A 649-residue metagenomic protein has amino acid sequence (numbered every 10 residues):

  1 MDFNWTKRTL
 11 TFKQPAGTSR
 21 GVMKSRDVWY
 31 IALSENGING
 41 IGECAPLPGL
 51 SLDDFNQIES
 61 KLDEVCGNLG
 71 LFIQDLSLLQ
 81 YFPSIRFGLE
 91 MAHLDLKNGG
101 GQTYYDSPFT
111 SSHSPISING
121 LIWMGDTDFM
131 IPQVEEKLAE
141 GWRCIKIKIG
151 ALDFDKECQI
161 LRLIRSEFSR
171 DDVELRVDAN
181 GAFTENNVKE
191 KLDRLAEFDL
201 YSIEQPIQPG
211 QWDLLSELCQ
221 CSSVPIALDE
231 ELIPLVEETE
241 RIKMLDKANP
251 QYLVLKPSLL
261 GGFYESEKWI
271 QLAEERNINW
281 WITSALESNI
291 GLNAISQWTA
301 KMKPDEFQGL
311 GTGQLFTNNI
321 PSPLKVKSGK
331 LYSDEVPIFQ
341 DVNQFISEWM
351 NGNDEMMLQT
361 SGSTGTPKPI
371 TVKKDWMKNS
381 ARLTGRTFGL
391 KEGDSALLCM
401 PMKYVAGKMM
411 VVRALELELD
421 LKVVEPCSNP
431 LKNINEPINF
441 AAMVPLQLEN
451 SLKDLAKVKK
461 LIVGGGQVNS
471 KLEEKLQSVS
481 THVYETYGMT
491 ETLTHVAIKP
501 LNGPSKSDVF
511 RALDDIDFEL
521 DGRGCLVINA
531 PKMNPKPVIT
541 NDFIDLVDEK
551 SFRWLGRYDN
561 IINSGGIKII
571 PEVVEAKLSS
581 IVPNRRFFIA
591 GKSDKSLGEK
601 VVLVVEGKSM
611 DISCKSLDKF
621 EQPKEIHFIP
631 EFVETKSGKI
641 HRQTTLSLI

Functional and structural regions predicted by a protein language model:
M1-L175, N180-A182, K189, A196 (+1 more regions): N-terminal capping/lid subdomain adjacent to the active-site entrance of alpha/beta enzymes
F3, K7-T11, M23, A285-P337: Flexible C-terminal active-site loop/helix
L152-T299, F316-V326: Catalytic core of soluble alpha/beta enzymes
E355-R382, G389-K391: Conserved AMP-binding A3 loop
K374-N379, S395-N450: AMP-binding/adenylate-forming
S451-P504: Gly/Ser/Thr-rich phosphate-binding loop
Q467-S470, V496-I539: Adenylate-forming AMP-binding core of the ANL superfamily, especially NRPS adenylation
V538-E621, E631-K636: AMP-binding/adenylate-forming catalytic core of the ANL superfamily
